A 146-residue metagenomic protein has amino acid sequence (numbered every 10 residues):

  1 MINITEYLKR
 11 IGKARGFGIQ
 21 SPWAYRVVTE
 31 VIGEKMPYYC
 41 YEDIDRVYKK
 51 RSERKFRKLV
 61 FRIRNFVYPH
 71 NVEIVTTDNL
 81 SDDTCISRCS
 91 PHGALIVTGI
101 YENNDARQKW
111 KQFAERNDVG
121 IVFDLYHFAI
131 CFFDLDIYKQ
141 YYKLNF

Functional and structural regions predicted by a protein language model:
M1-A94, Y101-F146: A short alpha-helical cap/connector motif
